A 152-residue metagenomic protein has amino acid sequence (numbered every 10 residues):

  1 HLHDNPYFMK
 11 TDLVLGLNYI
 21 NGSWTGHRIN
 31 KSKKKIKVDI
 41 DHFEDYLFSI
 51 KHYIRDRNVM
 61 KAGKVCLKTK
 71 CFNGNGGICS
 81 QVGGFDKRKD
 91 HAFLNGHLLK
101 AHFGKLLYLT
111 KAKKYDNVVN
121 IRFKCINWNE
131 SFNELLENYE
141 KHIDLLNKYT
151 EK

Functional and structural regions predicted by a protein language model:
H1-L47: Conserved catalytic core of nucleotide-sugar-dependent glycosyltransferases
V38-K152: C-terminal catalytic/acceptor-binding lobe
